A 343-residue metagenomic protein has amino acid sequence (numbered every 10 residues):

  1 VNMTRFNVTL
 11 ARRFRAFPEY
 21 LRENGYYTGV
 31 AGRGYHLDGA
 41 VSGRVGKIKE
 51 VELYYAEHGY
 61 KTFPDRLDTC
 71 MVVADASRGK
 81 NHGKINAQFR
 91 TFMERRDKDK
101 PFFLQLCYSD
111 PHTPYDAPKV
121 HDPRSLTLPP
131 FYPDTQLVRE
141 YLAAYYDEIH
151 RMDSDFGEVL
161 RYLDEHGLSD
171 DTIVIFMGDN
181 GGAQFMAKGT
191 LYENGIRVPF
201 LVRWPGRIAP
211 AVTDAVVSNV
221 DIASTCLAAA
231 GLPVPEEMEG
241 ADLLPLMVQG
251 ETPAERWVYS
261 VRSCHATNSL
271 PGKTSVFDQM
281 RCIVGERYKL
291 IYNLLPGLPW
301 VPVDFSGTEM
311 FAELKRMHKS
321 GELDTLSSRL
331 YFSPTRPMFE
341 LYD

Functional and structural regions predicted by a protein language model:
V1-E340: Formylglycine-dependent sulfatase
